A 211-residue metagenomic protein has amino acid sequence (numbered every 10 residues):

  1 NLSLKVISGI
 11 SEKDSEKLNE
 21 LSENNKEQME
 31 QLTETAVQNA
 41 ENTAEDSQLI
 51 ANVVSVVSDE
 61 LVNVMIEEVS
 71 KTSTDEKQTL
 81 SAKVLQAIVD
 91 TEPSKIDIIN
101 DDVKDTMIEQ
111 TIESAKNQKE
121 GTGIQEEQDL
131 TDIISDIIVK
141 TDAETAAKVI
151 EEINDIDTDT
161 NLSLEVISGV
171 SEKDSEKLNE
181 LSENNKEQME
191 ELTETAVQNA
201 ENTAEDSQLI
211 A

Functional and structural regions predicted by a protein language model:
N1-A211: Non-catalytic all-alpha helical scaffold/repeat segments
